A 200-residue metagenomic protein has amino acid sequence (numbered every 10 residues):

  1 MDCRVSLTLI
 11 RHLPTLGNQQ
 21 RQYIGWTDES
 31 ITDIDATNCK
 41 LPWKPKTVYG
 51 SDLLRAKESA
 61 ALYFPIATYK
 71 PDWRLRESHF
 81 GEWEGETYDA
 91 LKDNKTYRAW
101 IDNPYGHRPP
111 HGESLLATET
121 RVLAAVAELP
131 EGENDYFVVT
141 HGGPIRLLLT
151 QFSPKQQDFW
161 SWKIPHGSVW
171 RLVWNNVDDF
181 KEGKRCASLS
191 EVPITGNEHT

Functional and structural regions predicted by a protein language model:
D2-A67, E113: Active-site-proximal alpha-helix that buttresses catalytic centers in soluble enzyme cores
C3, W43-R74, A99, T150-Q151 (+1 more regions): Conserved histidine-centered catalytic loops in small-molecule metabolism enzymes
L7-T8, K46, G132-G142: Generic beta-sheet signal
L16, A56-K57, E77, P144-L147: Short, active-site-adjacent cap segments at secondary-structure transitions
I34, S153-K181: Domain-level recognition of soluble alpha/beta enzyme cores, biased toward histidine phosphatases/phosphomutases
G50-S51, T120, V139-T140: Short beta-strand scaffold positions
Y63-R121: Phosphate-handling substructures
E119, L123-P130: Generic structural signal for well-ordered alpha-helical scaffold segments
